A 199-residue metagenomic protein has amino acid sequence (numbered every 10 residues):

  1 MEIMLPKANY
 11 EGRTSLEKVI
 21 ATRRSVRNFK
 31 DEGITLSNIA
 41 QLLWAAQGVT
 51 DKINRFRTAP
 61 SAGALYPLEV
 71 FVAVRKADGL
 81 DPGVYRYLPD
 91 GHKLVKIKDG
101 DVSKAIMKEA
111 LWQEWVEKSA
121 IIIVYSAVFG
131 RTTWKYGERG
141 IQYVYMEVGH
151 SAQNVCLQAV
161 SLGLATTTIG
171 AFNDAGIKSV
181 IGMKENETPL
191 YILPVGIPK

Functional and structural regions predicted by a protein language model:
M1-S119: N-terminal amphipathic, basic helical "cap/leader" segment at the start of enzyme domains
N9, Y125-F129, I197: Short, small-residue-rich loop/turn micro-motifs
R23, L42, V70, I121-T132 (+1 more regions): Small-aliphatic-rich amphipathic alpha-helix that forms the alpha element of a beta-alpha
A62, T166-I169, E185: Short, surface-exposed helix-loop/turn micro-motifs enriched in polar/charged residues
L80-D81, K118-A120, L164, N186-T188: Short coil/turn connectors at secondary-structure junctions
R86, I122-V124, I192-P194: Conserved hydrophobic/aromatic beta-strand scaffold that supports enzyme active sites
H92-K93, G176-N186: Short, mixed-charge aromatic SLiMs
G182-K199: A glycine-rich helix N-cap at a beta->alpha junction
